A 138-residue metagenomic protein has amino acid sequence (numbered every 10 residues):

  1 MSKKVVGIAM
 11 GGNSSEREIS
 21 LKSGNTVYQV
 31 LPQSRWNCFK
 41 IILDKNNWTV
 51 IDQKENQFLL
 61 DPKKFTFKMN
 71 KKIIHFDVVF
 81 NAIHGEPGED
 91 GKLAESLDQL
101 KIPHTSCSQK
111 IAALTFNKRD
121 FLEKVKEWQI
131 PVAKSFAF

Functional and structural regions predicted by a protein language model:
M1-K110, L114-F116, D120-E123, E127: ATP-binding N-terminal substructure of ATP-dependent carboxylate-amine bond-forming enzymes
E127-F138: Rossmann-like NAD(P)H-binding beta-loop-alpha module
